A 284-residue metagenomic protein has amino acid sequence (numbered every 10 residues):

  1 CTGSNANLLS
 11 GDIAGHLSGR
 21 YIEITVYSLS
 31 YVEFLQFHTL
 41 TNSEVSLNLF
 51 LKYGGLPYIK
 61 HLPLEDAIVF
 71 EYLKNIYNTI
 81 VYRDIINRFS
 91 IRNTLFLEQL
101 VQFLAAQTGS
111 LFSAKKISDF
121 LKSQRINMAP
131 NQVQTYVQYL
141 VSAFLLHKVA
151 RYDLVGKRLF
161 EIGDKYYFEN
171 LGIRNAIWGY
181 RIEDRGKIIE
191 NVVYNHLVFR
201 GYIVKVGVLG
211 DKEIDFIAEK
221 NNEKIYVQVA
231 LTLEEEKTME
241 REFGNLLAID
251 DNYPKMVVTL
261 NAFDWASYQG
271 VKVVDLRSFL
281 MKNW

Functional and structural regions predicted by a protein language model:
S4-A6, S10-L111: Interdomain motor-coupling "hinge/lid" segment immediately C-terminal to the ATP-binding subdomain of NTP-driven enzymes
A6-G11, V257-D264: Short, polar loop motifs at secondary-structure junctions
Y21-T25, K255-V257, V273: Conserved beta-strand scaffold positions in the cores of enzyme catalytic domains, especially in NTP/NDP-utilizing
L64-K224: Accessory nucleic acid-recognition modules appended to NTPase machines
K224-E234, E242: Active-site ExK catalytic segment of metal-dependent nucleases
G244-Y253: Arginine/glycine-rich "motif VI" loop of SF2 helicases in the C-terminal RecA-like domain
N261-W284: Domain-level recognition of nuclease-like catalytic cores that cleave nucleotide substrates
